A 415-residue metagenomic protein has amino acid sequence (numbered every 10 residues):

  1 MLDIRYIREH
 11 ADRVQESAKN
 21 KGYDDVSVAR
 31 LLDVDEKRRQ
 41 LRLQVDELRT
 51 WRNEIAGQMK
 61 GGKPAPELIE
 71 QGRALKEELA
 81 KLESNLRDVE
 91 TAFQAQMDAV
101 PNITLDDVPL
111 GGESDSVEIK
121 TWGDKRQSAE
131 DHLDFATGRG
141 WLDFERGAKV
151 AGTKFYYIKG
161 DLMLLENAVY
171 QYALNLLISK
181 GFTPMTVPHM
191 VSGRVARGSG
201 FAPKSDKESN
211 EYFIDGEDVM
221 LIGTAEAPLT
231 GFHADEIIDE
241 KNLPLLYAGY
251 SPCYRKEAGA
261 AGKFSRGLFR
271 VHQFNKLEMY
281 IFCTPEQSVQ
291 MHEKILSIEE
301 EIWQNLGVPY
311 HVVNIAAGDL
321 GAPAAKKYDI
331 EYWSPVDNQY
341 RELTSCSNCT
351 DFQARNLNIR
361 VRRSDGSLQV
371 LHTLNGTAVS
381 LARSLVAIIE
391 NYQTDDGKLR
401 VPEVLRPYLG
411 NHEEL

Functional and structural regions predicted by a protein language model:
M1-K125, T137: N-terminal alpha-helical targeting/anchoring segments
T121-L415: TRNA-recognition modules of translation machinery and tRNA-sensing kinases, especially anticodon-binding
